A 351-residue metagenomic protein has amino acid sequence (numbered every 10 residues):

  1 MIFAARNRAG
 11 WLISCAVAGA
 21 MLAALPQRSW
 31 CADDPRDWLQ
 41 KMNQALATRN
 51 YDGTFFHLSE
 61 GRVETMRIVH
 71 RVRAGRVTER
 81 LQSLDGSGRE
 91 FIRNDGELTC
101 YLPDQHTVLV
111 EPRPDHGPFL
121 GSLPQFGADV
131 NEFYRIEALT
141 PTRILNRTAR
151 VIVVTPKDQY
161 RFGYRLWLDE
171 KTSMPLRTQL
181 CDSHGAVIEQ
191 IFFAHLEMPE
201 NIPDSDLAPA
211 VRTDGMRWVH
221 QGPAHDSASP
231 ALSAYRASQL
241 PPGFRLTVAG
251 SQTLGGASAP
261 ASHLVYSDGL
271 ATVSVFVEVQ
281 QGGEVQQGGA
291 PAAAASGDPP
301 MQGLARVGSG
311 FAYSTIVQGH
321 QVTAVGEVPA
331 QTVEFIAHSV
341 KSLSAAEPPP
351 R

Functional and structural regions predicted by a protein language model:
F3-C15: Bacterial N-terminal signal peptides that target proteins for export
S14-A24: Bacterial N-terminal signal peptides
L25-C31: Sec/Tat signal peptide C-region and signal peptidase I cleavage site
C31-H106, E132-C181: N-terminal mature ectodomain segment of secretory-pathway/periplasmic proteins
L102-G121: Acidic/charged, solvent-exposed loop-and-adjacent secondary-structure segments enriched in E/D, K/R, S/T, and G/P
P124-C181, A186, M216-H263: Extended beta-strand-rich segments in extracellular/periplasmic secretory proteins, especially within noncatalytic
T172-M174, G185-D204, Q318-R351: Surface-exposed amphipathic alpha-helical segments
M216-H320, A330-F335: Short, solvent-exposed recognition patches
